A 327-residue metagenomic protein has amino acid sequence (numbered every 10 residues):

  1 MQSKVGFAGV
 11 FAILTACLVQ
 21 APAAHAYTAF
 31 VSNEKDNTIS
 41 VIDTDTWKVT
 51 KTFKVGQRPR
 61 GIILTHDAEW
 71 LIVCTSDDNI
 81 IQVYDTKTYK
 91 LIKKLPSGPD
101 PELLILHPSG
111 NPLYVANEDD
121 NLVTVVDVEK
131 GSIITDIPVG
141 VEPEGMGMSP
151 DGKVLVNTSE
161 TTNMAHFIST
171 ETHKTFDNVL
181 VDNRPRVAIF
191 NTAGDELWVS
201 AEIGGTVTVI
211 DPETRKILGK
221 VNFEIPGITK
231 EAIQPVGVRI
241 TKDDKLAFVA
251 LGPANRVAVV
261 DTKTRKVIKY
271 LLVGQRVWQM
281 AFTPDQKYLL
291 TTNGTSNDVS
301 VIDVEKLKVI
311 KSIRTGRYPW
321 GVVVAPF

Functional and structural regions predicted by a protein language model:
M1-F7: Positively charged n-region of N-terminal signal peptides that target proteins for export
K4, I13, C17-F327: Predominantly soluble domains enriched in secretory-pathway, periplasmic, or organellar proteins
G9-F11: Short N-terminal leader segment in a subset of presequences, especially plant chloroplast and some mitochondrial
